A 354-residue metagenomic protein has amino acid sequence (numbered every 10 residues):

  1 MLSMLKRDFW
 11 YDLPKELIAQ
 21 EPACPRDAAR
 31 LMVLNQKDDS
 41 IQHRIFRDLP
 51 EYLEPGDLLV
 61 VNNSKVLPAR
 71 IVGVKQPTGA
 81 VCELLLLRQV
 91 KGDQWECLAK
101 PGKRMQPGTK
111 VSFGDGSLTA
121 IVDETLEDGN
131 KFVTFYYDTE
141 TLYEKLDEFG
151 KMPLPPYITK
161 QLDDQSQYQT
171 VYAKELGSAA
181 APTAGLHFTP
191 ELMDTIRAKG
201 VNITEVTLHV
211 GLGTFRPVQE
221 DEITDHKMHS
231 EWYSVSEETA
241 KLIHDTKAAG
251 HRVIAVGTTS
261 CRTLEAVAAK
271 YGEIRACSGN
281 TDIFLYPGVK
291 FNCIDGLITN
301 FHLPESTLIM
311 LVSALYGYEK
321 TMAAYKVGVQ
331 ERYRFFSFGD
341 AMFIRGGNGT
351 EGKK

Functional and structural regions predicted by a protein language model:
L2-K354: Surface-exposed, charge/polar-rich loops and edge strands
